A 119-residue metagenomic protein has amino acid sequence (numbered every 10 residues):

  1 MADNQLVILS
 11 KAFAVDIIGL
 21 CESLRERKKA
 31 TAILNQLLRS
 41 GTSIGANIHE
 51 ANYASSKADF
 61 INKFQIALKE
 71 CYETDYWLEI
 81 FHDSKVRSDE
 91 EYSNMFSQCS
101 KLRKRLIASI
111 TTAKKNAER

Functional and structural regions predicted by a protein language model:
M1-E50, A54-R119: Short, C-terminally biased terminal segments at protein or domain edges
